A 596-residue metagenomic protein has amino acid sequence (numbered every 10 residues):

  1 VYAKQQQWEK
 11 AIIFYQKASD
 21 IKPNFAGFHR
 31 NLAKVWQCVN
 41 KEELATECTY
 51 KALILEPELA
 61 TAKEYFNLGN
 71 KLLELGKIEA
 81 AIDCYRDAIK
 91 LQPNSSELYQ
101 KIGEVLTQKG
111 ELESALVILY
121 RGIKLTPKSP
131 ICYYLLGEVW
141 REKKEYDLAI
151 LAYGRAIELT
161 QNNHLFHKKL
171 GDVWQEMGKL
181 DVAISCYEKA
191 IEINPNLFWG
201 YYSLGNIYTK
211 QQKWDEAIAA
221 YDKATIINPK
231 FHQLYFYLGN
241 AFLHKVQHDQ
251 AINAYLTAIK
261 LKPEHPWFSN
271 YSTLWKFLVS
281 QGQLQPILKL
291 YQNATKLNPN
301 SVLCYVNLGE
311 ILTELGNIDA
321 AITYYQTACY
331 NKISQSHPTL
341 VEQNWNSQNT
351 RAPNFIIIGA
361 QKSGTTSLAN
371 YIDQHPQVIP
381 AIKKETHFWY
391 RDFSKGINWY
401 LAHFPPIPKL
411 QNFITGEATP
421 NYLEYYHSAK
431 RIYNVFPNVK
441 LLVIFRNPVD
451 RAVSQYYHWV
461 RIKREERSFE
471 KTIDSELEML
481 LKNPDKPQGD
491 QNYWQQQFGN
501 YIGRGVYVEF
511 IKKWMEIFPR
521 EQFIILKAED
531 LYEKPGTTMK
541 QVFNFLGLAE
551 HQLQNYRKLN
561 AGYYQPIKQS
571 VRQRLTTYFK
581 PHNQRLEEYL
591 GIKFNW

Functional and structural regions predicted by a protein language model:
K4, C38-V39, E74-L75, Q108-K109 (+6 more regions): Register position in tetratricopeptide repeats
G27, A60-K63, E97, I131 (+5 more regions): Start-of-helix register in tetratricopeptide repeats
N31, N67, K101, L135 (+6 more regions): Canonical tetratricopeptide repeat
K34, N70, E104, E138 (+5 more regions): Residue-level recognition of tetratricopeptide repeat
P299-L423, V435-V439, I444, V449-I473 (+1 more regions): PAPS-dependent sulfotransferase catalytic core
K512-R585, Y589-W596: The conserved 3'-phosphoadenosine-5'-phosphosulfate
